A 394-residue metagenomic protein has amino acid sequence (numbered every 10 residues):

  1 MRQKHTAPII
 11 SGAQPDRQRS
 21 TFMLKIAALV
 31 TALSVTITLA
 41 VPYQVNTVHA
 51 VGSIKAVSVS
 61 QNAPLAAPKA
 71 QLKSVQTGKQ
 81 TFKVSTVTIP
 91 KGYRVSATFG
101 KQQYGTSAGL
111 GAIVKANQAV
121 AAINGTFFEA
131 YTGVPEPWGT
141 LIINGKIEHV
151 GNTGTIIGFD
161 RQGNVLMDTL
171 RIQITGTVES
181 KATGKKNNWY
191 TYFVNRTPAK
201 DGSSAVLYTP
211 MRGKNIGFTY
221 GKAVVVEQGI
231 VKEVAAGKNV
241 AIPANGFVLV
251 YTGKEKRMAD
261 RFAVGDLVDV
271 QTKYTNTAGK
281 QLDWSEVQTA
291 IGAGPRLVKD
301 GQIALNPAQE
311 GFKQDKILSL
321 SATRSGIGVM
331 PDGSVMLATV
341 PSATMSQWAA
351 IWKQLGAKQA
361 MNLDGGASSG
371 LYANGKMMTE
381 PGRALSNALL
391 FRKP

Functional and structural regions predicted by a protein language model:
M1-S20: N-terminal secretory signal peptides that target proteins for export/translocation
R2, T21-V45: Sec-dependent N-terminal signal peptides of Gram-positive bacterial secreted proteins and lipoproteins
L29, Y43-Y251: Zymogen propeptides
T38, S85-T88, T323-G326: Short amphipathic alpha-helical segments, especially helix-boundary/capping motifs
E255-K393: Extended C-terminal subregions enriched in glycine
